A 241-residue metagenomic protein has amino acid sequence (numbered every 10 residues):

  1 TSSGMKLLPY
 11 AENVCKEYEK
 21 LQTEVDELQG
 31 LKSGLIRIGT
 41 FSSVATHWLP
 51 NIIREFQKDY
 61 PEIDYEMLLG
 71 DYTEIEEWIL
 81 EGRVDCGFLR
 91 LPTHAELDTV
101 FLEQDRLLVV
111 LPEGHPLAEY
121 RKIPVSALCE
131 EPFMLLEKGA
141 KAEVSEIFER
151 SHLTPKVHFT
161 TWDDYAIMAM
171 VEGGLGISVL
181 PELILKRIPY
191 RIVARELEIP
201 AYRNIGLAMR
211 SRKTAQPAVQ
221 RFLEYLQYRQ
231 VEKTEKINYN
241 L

Functional and structural regions predicted by a protein language model:
T1-G4, I38, I79-L80, L128 (+2 more regions): Hydrophobic residues within well-ordered alpha-helices
S2-E27, S33, L108, Y228-V231: Alpha-helical "hinge/linker" immediately C-terminal to small N-terminal DNA-binding modules
T23, L31-A95, T154, T160-T161: Central regulatory/effector-binding core of bacterial HTH transcription factors
G30, E96-L107, L111-F133, P217: Flexible hinge/capping segments at coil-to-helix
V44, W48, V193-E235: A late-sequence structural motif
D71-E76, L80-V84, R90, G139-V193: Hydrophobic hinge/microswitch elements
E96-R106, Y120, Y165-T214: Beta-alpha-beta core module
E131-S151, A215-L223, K233, I237-Y239: Secondary-structure junction motif
